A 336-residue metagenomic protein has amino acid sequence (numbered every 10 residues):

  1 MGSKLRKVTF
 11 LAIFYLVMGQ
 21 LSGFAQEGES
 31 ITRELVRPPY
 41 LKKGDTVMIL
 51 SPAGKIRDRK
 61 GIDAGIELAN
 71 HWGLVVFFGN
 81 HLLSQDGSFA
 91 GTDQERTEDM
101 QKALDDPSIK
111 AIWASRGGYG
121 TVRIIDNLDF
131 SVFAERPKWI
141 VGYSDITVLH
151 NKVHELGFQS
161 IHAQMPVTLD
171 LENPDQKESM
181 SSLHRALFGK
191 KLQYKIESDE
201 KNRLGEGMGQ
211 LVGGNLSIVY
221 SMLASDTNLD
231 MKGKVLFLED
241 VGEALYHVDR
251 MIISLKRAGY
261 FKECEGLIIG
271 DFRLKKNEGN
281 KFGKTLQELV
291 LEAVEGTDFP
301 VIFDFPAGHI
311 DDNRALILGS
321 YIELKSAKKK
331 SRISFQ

Functional and structural regions predicted by a protein language model:
M1-S30: Bacterial Sec-dependent N-terminal signal peptides
Q26-S108: ATP/NTP phosphate-donor binding region
T46, I56, K60-A64, G209-E243: Conserved beta-alpha junction segments in alpha/beta enzyme cores
S108, A134-W139, F158, C264-E265 (+1 more regions): A short helix->loop->beta-strand "cap" motif at the edges of active sites that frequently abuts
L128-V153, Q159-M165: Short, acidic/small-residue loops that bind anionic groups at enzyme active sites
Q159-A224: Conserved anion/nucleotide-ligand pocket segment
D230-L286: Internal helical hairpin/lid segments
D271-Q336: ATP/nucleoside-binding phosphotransfer catalytic cores, i.e., glycine-rich phosphate-binding loops
